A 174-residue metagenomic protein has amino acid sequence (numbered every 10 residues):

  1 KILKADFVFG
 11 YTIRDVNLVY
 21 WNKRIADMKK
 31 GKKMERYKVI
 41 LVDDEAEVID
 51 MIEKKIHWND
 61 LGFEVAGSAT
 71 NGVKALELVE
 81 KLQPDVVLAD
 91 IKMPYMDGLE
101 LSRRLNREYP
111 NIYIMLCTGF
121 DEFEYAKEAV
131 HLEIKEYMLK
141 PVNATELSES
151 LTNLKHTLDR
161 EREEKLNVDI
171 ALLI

Functional and structural regions predicted by a protein language model:
D43, D90: Active-site residues of response regulator receiver
A46-G67, K81: Two-component/phosphorelay signaling modules centered on CheY-like receiver
S68-V86: Acidic, metal-coordinating helix/loop segments flanking the phosphotransfer/catalytic sites of two-component signaling
N71-K74, D97-E100, T118: Acidic catalytic/metal-coordinating carboxylates
E77, L99-Y109: Short amphipathic alpha-helix used as the core "switch/output" element in two-component signaling
M93: Receiver (REC) domain active-site loop signature in two-component systems and cognate sites in sensor histidine kinases
E100, D121-E136: Alpha4 helix (beta4-alpha4-beta5 surface) of REC/receiver domains from two-component response regulators
V130, E136, V142-I174: Interdomain helical linkers/hinges and coiled-coil/dimerization scaffolds that transmit conformational signals
